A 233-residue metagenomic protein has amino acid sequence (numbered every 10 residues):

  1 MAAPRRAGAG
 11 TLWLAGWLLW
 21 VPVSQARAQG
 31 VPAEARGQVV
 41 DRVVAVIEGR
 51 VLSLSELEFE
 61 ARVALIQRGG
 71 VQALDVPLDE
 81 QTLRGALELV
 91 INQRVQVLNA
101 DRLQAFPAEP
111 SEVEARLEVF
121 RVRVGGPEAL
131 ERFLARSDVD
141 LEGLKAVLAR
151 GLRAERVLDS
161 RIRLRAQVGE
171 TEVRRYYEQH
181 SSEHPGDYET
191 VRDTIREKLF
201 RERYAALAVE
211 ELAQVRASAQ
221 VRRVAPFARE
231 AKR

Functional and structural regions predicted by a protein language model:
M1-W13: Bacterial N-terminal signal peptides that target proteins for export
T11-P22: Bacterial N-terminal signal peptides
S24-R27: Sec/Tat signal peptide C-region and signal peptidase I cleavage site
G30, E178, E183-R233: A C-terminal, polar beta->alpha supersecondary segment
G30-L148, Q167-R175, E183, A206: N-terminal targeting/tethering segments
